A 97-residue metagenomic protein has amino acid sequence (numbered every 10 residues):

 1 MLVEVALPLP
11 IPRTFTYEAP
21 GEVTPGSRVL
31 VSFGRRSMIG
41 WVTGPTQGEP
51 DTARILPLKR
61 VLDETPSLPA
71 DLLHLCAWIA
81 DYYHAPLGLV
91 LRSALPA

Functional and structural regions predicted by a protein language model:
M1-A97: Accessory, non-ATPase domains that flank or precede helicase/AAA+ motor cores in DNA-metabolism machines
